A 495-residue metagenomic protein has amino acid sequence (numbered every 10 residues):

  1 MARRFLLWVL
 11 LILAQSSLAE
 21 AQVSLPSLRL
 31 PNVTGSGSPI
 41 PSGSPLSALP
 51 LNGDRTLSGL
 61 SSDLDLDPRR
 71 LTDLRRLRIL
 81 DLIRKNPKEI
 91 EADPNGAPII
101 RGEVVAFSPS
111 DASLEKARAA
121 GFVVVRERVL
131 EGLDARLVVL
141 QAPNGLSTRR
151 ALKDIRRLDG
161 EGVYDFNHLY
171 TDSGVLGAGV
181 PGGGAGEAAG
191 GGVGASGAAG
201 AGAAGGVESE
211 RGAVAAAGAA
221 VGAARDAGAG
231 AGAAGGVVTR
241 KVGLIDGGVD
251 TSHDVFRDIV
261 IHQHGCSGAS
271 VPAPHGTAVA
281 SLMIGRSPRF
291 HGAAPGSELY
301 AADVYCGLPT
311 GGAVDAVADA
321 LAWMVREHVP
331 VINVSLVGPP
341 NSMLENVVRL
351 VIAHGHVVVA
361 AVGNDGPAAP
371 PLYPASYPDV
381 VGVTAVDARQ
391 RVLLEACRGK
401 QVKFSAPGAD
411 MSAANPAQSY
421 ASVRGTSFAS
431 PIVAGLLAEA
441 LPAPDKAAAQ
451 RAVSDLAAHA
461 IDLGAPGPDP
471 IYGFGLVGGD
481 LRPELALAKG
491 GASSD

Functional and structural regions predicted by a protein language model:
Q15-A21: Sec/Tat signal peptide C-region and signal peptidase I cleavage site
A21-D67: N-terminal propeptides/low-complexity segments immediately following signal peptides in secreted or periplasmic proteins
V23-T34, Y305-Y377, R389-V392, P416-S430 (+1 more regions): Substrate-binding/access-modulating region of protease and related hydrolase catalytic domains
A48-G59, D63-I100, A106, D111-A204: Autoinhibitory propeptides
G232-V242, G248-I261, G268-D315, Y377-P378 (+2 more regions): Subtilisin-like serine protease catalytic core
I245-Q263, A385-S427: Catalytic-core environment of secreted peptidases
V304, G408-L487: Hydrolase catalytic cores
